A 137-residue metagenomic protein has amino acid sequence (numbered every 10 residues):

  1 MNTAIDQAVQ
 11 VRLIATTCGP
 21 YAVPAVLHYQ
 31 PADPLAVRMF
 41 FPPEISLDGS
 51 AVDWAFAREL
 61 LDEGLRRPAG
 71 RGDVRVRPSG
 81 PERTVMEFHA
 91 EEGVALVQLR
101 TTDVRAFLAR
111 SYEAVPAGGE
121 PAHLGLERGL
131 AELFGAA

Functional and structural regions predicted by a protein language model:
M1-A36: Charge-rich, low-complexity N-terminal segments
P20-Y21, P43-W54, G93-V97: Short, surface-exposed beta-strand/loop "edge" segments at domain boundaries and coil↔beta transitions
A22-P24, G70-G72, V94: Short, surface-exposed coil-to-beta transition loops
P34-E44: Short, hydrophobic/proline-enriched secondary-structure or compact coil segments at domain edges
V37-M39, V85-F88, V97: Generic recognition of long tandem-repeat/solenoid scaffolds
A51-E91: Short, internal acidic amphipathic alpha-helical interface segments that mediate docking to partner proteins
A90-A137: Mixed-charge, glycine-accented linear interaction segment located at domain edges/termini
